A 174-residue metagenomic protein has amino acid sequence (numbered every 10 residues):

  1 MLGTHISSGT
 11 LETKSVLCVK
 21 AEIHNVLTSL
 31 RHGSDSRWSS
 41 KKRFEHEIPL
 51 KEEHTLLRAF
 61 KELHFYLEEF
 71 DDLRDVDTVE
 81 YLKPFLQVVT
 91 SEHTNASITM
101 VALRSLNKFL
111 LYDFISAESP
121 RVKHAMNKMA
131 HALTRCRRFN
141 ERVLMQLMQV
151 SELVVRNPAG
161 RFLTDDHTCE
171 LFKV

Functional and structural regions predicted by a protein language model:
M1-S8, T13-K20, F65, E69-V76 (+2 more regions): Cytosolic small-GTPase signaling regions in large eukaryotic proteins
H5, G9-V19, R31-S34, K42-E53 (+2 more regions): Short, N-terminal intrinsically disordered low-complexity segments that are rich in Pro/Gly and polar/charged residues
V26-E68, P84-F85, I98-I115, M129-A132 (+1 more regions): HEAT-repeat alpha-solenoid elements in large eukaryotic scaffold proteins
T78-Q87: Eukaryotic beta-rich interaction modules
S91-T94, R138-F139: Short coil turns that connect the paired helices of HEAT/ARM alpha-solenoid repeats
